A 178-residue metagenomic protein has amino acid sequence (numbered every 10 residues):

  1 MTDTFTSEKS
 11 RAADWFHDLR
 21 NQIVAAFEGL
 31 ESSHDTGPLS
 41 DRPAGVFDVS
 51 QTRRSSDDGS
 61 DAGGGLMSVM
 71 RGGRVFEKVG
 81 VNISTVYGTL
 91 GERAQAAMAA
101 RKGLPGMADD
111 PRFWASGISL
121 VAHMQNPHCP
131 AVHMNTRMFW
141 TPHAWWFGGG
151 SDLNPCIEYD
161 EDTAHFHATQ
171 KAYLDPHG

Functional and structural regions predicted by a protein language model:
T2, T6-K9, A13-D14, A108-P111 (+3 more regions): Short, charged/polar micro-motifs that form catalytic or ligand-binding hotspots
T4-G103: Gly/Pro-rich turn-and-neighbor structural signature
A13, R20, V24, S119 (+3 more regions): Short, well-ordered alpha-helical packing segments
Q22-A25, G29-S33, A108, W140-A144 (+1 more regions): Secondary-structure boundary elements
G29, S33, M98-A100, R137-F139 (+2 more regions): General N-terminal targeting signals
G64-G149: Internal mixed beta-strand/loop scaffold within catalytic domains of large alpha/beta enzymes
P142-G178: Compact, glycine/acidic-enriched structural inserts
